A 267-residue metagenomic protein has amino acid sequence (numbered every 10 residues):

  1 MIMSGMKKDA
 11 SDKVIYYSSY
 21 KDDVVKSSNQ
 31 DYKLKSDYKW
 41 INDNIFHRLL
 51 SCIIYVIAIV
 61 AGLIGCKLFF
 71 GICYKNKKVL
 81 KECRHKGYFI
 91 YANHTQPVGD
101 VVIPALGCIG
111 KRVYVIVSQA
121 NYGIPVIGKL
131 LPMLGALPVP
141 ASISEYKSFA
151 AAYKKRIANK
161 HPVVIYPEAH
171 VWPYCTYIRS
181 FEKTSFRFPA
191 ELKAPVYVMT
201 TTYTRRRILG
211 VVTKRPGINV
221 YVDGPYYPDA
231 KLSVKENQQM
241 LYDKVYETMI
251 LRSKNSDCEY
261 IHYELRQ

Functional and structural regions predicted by a protein language model:
I2-F89, G99-I103, G128, M133 (+3 more regions): Membrane-anchoring hydrophobic helices of lipid-metabolizing enzymes
I2-S28, A150-Q267: Non-catalytic C-terminal accessory region of glycerolipid acyltransferases and related lyso-lipid remodeling enzymes
I53, I57, S144-E145, N237 (+1 more regions): Soluble or luminal CAZymes and related metallo-dependent hydrolases
G62, P104-A105, G128, Y153 (+1 more regions): Short amphipathic alpha-helical segments and helix-helix/interface helices
G65-G71, A92-N93, V139-S144, Y174-T176: Short, flexible loop segments at the rims of nucleotide/cofactor-binding pockets, characterized by
L68-K77, S144-K147, T202-T204: Short gly/ser/thr-rich secondary-structure transition/capping motifs
Y74, V115, A136-P138, V196-V198 (+1 more regions): Conserved beta-strand scaffold positions in the cores of enzyme catalytic domains, especially in NTP/NDP-utilizing
C83-I143: Catalytic core of membrane glycerolipid acyltransferases/transacylases, capturing the structured, soluble-facing
